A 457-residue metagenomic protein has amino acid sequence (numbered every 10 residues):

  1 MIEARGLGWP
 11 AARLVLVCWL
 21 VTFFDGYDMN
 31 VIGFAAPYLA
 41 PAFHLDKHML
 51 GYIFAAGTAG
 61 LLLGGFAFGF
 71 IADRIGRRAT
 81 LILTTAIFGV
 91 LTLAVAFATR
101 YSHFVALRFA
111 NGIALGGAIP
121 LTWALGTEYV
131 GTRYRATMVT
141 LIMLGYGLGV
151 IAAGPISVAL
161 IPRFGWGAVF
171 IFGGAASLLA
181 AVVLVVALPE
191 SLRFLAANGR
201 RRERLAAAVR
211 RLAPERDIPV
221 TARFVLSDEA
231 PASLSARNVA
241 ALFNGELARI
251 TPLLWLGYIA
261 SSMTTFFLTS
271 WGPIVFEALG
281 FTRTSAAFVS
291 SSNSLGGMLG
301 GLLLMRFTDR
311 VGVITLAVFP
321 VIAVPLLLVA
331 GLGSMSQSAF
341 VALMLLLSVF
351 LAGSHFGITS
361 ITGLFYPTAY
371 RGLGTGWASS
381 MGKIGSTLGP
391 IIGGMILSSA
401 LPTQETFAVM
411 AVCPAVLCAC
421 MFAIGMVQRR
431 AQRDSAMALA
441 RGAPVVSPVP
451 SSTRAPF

Functional and structural regions predicted by a protein language model:
M1-A4, L188-E246, D434-F457: Intracellular cytosolic loops and amphipathic helices of Major Facilitator Superfamily
M1-Y27: Cytosolic juxtamembrane N-terminal segment immediately preceding the first transmembrane helix of multi-pass
I32-G33, F243-G301: Extracytoplasmic gate region of multi-pass secondary transporters
H44, G76, F97-H103, A114 (+2 more regions): Helix-breaking motifs and short loop linkers at transmembrane-helix boundaries and internal kinks in secondary membrane
L63-Y101: Conserved MFS/SLC helix-loop-helix module at the cytosolic interface between two early adjacent transmembrane helices
I142, Y146-A197: Helix-loop-helix hairpin linking two adjacent transmembrane segments in secondary transporters
P162-G174, L397-C413: A membrane-interface helix-boundary motif in multi-pass transporters
T308-I361: C-terminal transmembrane helical hairpin of 12-TM major facilitator-type secondary transporters
